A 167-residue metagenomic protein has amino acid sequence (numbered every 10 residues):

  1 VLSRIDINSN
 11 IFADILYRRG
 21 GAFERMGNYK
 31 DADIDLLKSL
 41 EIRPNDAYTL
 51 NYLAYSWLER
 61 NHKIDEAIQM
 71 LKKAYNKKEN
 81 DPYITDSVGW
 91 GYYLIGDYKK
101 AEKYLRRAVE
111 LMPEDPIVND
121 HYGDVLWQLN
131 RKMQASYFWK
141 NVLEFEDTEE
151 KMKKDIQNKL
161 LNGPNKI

Functional and structural regions predicted by a protein language model:
R4-N8, I42, K77, L111 (+1 more regions): Structural marker of alpha-solenoid helical repeat scaffolds
R18, Y52, S87, H121 (+1 more regions): Canonical tetratricopeptide repeat
G21, Y55-S56, W90, D124: Residue-level recognition of tetratricopeptide repeat
R25, E59-R60, L94, Q128 (+1 more regions): Register position in tetratricopeptide repeats
